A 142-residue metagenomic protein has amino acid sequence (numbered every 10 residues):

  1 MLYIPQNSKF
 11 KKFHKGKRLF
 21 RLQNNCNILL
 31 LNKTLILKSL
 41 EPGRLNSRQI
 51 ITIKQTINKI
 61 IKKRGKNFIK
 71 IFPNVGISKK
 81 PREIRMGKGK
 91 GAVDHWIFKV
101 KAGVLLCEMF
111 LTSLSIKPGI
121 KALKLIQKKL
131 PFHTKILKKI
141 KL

Functional and structural regions predicted by a protein language model:
M1-L142: Ribosome-associated RNA-binding proteins
